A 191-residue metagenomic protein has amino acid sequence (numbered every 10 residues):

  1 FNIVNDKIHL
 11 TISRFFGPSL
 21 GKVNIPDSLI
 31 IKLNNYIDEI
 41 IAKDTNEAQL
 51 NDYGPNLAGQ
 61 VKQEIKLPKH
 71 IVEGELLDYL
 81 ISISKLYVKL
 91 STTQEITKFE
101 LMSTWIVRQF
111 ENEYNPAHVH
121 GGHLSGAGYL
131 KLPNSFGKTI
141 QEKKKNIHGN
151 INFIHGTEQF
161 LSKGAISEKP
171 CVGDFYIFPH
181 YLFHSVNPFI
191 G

Functional and structural regions predicted by a protein language model:
F1-Q94, W105, N112-N115: Non-heme Fe(II)/2-oxoglutarate
F16-P18, F99, G121-H123: A general secondary-structure signal for short beta-strands and their flanking turns/coil in non-transmembrane regions
M102-I177, N187: Catalytic core of non-heme Fe(II) oxygenases with the double-stranded beta-helix
L182-S185: Short, charged beta-turn/beta-strand-edge "cap" motif at the junction between a beta-strand and an adjacent loop
I190-G191: Short, intrinsically disordered, charge-balanced linker/junction segments flanking boundaries in proteins
